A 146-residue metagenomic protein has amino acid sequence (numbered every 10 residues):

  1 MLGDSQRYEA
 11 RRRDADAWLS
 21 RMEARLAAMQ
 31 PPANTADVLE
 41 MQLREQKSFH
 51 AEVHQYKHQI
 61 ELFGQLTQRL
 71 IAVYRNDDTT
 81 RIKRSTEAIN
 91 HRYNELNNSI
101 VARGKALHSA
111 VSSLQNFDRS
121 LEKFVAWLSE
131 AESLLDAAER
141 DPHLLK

Functional and structural regions predicted by a protein language model:
M1-K146: Extended alpha-helical coiled-coil rod segments
